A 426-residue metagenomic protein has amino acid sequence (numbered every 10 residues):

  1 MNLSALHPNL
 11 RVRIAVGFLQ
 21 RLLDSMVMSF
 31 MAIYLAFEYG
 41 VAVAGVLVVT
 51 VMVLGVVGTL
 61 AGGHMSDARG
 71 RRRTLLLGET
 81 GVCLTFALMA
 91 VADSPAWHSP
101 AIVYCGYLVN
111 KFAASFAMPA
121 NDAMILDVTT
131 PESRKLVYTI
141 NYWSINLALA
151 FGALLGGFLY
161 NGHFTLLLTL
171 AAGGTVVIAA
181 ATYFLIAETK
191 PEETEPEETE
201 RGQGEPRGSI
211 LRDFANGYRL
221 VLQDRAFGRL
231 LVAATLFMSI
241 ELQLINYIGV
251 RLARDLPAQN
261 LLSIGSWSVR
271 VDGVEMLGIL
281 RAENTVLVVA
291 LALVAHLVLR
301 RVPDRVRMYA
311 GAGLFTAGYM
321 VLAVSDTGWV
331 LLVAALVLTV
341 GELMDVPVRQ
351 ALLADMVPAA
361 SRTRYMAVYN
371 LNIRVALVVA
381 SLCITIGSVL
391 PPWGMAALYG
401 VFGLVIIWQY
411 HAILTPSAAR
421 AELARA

Functional and structural regions predicted by a protein language model:
M1-H7, T189-L231, A426: Juxtamembrane intracellular "pre-TM" segments in multi-pass secondary transporters
N2-M52, G228-A233, F237-S266: Helix-loop boundary and gating motifs at the non-cytosolic
F18, H98-F116, V330-M344: Hydrophobic core of transmembrane alpha-helices in multi-pass small-molecule transporters, especially MFS/SLC-type
V46-H64, A282-V294: Central cavity-lining transmembrane alpha-helices of secondary-active solute carriers, predominantly the Major
V57-S94: Conserved MFS/SLC helix-loop-helix module at the cytosolic interface between two early adjacent transmembrane helices
A68-T80, L299-A312: Cytoplasmic membrane-interface "Motif A"-like loop-to-helix N-cap segments of 12-TM Major Facilitator Superfamily
T80-W97, L314-D326: C-terminal ends and interior cores of transmembrane alpha-helices in multi-pass membrane transporters/permeases
G106-I145: Cytoplasmic helix-loop-helix junction between adjacent transmembrane helices in 12-TM secondary transporters
